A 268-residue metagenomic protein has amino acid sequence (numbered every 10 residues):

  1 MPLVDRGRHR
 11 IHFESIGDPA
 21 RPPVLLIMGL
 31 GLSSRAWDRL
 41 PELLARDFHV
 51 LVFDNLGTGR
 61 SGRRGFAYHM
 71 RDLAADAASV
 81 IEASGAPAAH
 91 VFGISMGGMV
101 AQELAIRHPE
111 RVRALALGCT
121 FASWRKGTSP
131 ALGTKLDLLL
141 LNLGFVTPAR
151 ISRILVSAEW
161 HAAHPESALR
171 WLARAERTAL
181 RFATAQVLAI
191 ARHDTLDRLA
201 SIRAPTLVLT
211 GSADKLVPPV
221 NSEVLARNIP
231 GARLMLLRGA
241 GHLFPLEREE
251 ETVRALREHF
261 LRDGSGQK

Functional and structural regions predicted by a protein language model:
H9-G62: Conserved HGGG/HGGXW glycine-rich cap/lid loop of the alpha/beta-hydrolase fold
V52-F92, R254: Active-site loop/oxyanion-hole signature of alpha/beta-hydrolase fold enzymes
G93, G97, A101: Gly/Ala-rich beta-loop-alpha elbow adjacent to hydrolase catalytic centers
Q102, I106, R113-N142: Flexible "cap/lid" loop of the alpha/beta hydrolase fold
K126-T128, V146-R198: Conserved alpha/beta-hydrolase catalytic His-Asp/Glu region
I202, V208-T210, D214: Short beta-strand/loop motif that positions the catalytic acidic residue of the alpha/beta-hydrolase fold
K215-N221: Conserved alpha/beta-hydrolase "acid-adjacent" motif
A232-K268: Catalytic active-site module of serine/aspartate enzymes centered on a nucleophile-bearing elbow/loop
